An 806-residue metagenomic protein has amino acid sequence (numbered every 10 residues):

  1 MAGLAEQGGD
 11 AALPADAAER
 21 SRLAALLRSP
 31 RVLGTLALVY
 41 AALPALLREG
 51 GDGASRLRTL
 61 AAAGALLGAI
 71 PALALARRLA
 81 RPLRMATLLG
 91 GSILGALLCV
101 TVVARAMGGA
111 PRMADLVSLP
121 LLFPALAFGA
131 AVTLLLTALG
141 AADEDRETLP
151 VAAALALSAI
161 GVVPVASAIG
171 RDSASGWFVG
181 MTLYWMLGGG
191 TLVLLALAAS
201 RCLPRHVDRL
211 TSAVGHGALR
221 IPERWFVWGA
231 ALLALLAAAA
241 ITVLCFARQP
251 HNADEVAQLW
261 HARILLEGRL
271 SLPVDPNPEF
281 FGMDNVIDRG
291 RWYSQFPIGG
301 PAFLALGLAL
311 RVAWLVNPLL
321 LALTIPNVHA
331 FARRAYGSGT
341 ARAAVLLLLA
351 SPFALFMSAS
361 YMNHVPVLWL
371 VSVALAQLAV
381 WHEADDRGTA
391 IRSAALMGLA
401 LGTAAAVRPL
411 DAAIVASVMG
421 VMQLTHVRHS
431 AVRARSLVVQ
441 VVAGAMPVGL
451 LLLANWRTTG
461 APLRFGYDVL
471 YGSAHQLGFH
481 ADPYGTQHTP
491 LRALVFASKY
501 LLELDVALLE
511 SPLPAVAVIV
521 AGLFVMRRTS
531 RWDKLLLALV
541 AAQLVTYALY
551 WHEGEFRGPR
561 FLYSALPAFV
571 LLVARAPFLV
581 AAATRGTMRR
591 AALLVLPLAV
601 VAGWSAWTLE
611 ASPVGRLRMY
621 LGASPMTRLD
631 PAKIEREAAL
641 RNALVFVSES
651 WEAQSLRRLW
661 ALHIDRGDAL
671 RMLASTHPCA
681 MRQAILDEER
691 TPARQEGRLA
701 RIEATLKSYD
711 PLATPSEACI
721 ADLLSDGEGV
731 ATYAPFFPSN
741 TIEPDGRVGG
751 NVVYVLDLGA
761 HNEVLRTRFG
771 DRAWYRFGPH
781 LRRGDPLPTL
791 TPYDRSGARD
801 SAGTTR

Functional and structural regions predicted by a protein language model:
G3-E6, E19-L26, P44-L66, A104-L126 (+10 more regions): Membrane-lumen/periplasm interface segments of multi-pass, membrane-embedded glycan/lipid transferases
A65-L79, F128-A142, L197, L323-P326 (+2 more regions): Hydrophobic, aromatic-rich transmembrane alpha-helices and their immediate juxtamembrane boundary segments
G91-L98, A153-G161, W228-A239, L348 (+6 more regions): Transmembrane alpha-helix segments characteristic of polytopic inner-membrane glycan-assembly/cell-envelope
E223-W228, V441-A445, G449, L571 (+1 more regions): Signature aromatic-anchored transmembrane alpha helix within multi-pass, membrane-resident enzymes that catalyze glycan
W314-Y336, V373, Q377: Transmembrane-helix motifs of polytopic, lipid-linked glycan transferases
I325-P352, L368-W369, D386-R392, L396 (+2 more regions): Transmembrane-helix signature of polytopic, membrane-embedded enzymes that assemble or transfer cell-envelope glycans
Q377-I391, A413-V448, L452: Perimembrane helix-loop-helix junctions
R387-I391, H426-V441, I519-V540, E553 (+1 more regions): Membrane-interface helix-loop-helix junctions at transmembrane boundaries of multi-pass membrane enzymes, predominantly
